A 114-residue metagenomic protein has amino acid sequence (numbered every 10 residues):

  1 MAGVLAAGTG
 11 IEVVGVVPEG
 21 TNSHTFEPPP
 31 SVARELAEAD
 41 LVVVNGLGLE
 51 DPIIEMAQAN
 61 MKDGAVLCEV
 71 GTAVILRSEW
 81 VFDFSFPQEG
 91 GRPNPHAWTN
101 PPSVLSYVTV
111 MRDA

Functional and structural regions predicted by a protein language model:
M1-A114: Extracytoplasmic metal-acquisition and chelation regions
